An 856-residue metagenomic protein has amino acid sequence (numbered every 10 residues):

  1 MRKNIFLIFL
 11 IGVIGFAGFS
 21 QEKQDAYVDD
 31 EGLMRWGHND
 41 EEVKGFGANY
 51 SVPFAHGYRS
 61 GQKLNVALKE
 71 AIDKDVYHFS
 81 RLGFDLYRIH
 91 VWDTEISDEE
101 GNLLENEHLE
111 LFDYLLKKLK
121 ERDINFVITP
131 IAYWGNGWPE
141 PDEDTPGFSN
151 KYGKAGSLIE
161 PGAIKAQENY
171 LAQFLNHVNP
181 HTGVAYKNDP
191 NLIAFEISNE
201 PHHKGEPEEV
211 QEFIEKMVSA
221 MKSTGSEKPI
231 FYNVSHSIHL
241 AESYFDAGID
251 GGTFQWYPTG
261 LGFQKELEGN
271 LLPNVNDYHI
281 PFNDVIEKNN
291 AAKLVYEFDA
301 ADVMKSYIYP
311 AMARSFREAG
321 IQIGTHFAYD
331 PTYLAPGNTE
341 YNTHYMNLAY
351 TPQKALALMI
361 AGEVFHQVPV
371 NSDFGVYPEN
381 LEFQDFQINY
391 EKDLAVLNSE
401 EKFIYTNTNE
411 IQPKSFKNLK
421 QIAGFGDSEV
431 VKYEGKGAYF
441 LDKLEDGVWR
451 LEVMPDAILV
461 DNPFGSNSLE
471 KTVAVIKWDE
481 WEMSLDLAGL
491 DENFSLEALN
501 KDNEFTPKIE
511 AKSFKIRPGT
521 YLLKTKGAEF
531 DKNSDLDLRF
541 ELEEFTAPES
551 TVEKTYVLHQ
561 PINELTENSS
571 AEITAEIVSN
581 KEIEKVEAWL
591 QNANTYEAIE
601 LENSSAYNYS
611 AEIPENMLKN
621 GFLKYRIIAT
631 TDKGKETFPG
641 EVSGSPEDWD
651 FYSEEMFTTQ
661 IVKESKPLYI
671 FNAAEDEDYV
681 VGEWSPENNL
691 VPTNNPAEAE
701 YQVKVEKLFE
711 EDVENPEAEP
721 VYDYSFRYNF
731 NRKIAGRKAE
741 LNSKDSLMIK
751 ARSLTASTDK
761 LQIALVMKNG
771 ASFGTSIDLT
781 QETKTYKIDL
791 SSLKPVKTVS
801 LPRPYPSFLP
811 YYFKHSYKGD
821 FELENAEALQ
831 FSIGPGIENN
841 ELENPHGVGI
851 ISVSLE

Functional and structural regions predicted by a protein language model:
M1-E22: Bacterial Sec-dependent N-terminal signal peptides
K23-I249: Active-site mouth of glycoside hydrolases
F231, H239-D302: Glycoside hydrolase catalytic-domain groove-lining segments
D302-N380: Substrate-binding cleft of secreted/luminal carbohydrate-active enzymes
E400-E564: Extended non-globular C-terminal regions
D456-A457, S579-I583, T755-T758: Short proline/glycine-enriched turn/loop motifs at strand-loop junctions of beta-rich domains
D535-E687: Glycan-association/targeting regions that enable binding to alpha-glucans and other polysaccharides
D650-E856: Beta-rich carbohydrate-recognition modules and glycan-binding surfaces
